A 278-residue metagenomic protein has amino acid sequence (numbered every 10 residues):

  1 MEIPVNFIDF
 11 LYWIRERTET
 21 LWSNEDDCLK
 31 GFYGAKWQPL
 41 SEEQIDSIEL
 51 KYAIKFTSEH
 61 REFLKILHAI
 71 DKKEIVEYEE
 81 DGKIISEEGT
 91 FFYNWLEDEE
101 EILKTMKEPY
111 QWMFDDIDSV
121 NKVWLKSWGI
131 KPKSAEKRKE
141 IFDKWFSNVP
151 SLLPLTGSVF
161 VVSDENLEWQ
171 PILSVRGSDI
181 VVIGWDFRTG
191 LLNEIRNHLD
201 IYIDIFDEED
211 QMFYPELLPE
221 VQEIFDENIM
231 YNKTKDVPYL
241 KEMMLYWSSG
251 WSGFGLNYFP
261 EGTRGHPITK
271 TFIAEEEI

Functional and structural regions predicted by a protein language model:
M1-S147, L153, G157: A surface-exposed partner-binding patch
E62-L64, S163, V181-I183: Residues in flexible loops and secondary-structure boundaries
I70, S158-V161, D179-V181, T189: Short loop/turn segments at secondary-structure transitions that flank enzyme active sites
D81-K83, E88-G89, E165-N166, Q211 (+1 more regions): Intrinsic-disorder/low-complexity loop/linker signature
K137-K144, G157, S163-I172, G184-D186: A short secondary-structure junction signal
L153-L155, V161, L173-V175, L240: Generic structural hydrophobic/aromatic packing signal, biased to beta-strands
E168-P215: Low-complexity, glycine/alanine/valine/leucine- and proline-rich hydrophobic stretches
I205-I278: Extended, charged low-complexity segments that frequently continue into or abut oligomerization scaffolds
